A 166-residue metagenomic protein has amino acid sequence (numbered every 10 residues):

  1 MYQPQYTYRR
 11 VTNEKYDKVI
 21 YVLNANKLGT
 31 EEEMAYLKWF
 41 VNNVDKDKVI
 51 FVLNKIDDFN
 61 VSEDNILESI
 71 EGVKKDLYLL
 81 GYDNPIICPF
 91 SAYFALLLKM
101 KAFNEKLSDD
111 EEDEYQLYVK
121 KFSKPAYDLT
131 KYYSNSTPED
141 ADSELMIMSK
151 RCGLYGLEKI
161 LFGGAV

Functional and structural regions predicted by a protein language model:
M1-E139, S149-G164: Globular "head" domains of long coiled-coil molecular machines
A141-S143: Alpha-helical coiled-coil/heptad-repeat oligomerization segments
